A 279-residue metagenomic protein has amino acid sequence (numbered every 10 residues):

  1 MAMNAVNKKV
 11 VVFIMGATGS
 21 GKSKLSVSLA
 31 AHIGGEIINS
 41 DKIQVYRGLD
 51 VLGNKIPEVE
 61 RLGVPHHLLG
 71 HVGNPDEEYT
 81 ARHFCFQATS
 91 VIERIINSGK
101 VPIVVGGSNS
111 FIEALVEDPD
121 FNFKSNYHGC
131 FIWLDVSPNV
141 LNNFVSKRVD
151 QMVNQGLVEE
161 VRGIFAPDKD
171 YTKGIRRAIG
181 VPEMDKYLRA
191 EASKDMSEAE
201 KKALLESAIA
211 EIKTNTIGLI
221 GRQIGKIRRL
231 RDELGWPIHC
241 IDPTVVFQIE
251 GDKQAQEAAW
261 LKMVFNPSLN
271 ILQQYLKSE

Functional and structural regions predicted by a protein language model:
M1-G34, Y127-E279: Catalytic core of IPPT-family isopentenyl/dimethylallyl transferases that prenylate adenosine-containing substrates
A2-V12, S23-I103, F111-K124: N-terminal phosphate/diphosphate-binding loop that engages ATP/GTP or pyrophosphate donors across diverse enzyme folds
D41, L69, G107, G156 (+1 more regions): Residue-level signal for inorganic ion chemistry
I43, S108, F165: Residue-level "edge-of-site" marker
Q44, S110-F111, V140, G218: Short alpha-helical
C85-T89, V105, N109, P138-N142 (+1 more regions): Amphipathic alpha-helical transducer elements in NTP-driven molecular machines
P102-G106, W133: Structural recognition of the conserved hydrophobic beta-strand(s) that form the central parallel beta-sheet of P-loop
N109-I112, G180: A short beta-strand-loop-alpha-helix capping motif that often carries His-Thr
